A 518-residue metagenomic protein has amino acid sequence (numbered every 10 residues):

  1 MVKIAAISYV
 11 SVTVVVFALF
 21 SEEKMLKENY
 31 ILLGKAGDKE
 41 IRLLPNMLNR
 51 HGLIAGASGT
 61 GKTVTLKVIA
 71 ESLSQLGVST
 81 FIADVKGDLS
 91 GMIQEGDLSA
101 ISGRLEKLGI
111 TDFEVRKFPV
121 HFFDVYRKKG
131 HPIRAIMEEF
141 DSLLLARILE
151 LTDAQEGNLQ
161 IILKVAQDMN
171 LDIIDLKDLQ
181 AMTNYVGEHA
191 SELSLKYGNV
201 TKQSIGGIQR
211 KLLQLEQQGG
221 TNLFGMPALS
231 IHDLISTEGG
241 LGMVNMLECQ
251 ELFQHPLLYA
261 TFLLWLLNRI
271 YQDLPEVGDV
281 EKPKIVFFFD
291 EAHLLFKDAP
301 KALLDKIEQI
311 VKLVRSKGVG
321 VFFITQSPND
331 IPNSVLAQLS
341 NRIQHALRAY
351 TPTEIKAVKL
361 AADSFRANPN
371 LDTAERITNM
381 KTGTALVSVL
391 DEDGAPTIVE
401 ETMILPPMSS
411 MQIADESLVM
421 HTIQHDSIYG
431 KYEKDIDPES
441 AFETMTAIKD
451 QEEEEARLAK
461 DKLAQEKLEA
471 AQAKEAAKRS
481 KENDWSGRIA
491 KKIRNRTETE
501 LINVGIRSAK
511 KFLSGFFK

Functional and structural regions predicted by a protein language model:
M25, A135-E138, I343, R376-K491: Conserved P-loop NTPase motor module
M25-K39: N-terminal pre-Walker A segment at the start of P-loop NTPase domains
R42-N49: Phosphate-binding P-loop
S58: The conserved Walker
K62: Conserved lysine of the Walker
T65: Hydrophobic positions on the alpha1 helix immediately C-terminal to the Walker A/P-loop
V68-E71, I93-T111, Q309-A395: Conserved ATP-driven motor cores of ASCE-family P-loop NTPases powering translocation/secretion/packaging/pilus
A70-T80, G87-Q309, I377-M380, A441: P-loop NTPase motor domains
